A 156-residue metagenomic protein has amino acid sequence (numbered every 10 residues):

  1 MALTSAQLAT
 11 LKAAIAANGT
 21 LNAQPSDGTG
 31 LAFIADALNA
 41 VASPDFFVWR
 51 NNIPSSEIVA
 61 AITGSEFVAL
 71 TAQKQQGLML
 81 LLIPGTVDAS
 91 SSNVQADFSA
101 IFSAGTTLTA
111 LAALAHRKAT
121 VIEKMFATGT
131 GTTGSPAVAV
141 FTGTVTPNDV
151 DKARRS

Functional and structural regions predicted by a protein language model:
M1-S156: A preference for well-ordered globular domain cores that mediate specific macromolecular interactions or catalysis
